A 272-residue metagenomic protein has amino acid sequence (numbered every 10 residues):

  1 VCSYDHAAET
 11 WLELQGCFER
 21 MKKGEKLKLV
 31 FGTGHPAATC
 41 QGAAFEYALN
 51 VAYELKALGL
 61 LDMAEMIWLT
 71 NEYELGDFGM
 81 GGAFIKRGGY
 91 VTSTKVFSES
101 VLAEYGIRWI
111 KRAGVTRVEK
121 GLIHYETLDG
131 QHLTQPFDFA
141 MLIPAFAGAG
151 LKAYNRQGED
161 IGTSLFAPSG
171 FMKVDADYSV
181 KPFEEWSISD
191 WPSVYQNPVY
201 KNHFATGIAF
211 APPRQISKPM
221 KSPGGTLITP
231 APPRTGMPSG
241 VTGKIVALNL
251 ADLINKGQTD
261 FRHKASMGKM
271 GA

Functional and structural regions predicted by a protein language model:
V1, T235-P238, T242-A272: C-terminal, flexible cofactor-proximal segment of oxidoreductases
V1-E25, D138-F139, I143-S239: FAD-site-proximal beta/loop scaffold in flavoenzymes
S3, A7, Q41, G88-V91 (+2 more regions): Flexible, glycine- and charge-enriched loops at secondary-structure boundaries
H6-I67, E72-D77: Rossmann-like NAD(P)H-binding beta-loop-alpha module
E9, E13, N50, E54 (+3 more regions): Amphipathic alpha-helical segments that form well-ordered structural scaffolds and often line/cohere around active
A38-A44, D77-G89, S217-I228: Short, flexible/disordered intra-domain loops and linkers
A38-F45, P233-M237, V241: Short, conserved micro-motifs enriched in small and acidic residues
A52-F183, Q258-R262: A Rossmann-like FAD-binding core segment of flavoenzymes
